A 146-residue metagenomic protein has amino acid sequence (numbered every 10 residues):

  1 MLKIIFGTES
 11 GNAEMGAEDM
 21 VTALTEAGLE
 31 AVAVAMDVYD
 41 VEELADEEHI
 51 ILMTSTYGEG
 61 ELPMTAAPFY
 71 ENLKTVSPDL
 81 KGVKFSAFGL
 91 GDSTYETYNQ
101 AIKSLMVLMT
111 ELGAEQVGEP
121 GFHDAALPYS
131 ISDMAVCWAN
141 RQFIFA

Functional and structural regions predicted by a protein language model:
K3, S10-M15, D19, A23-A27 (+3 more regions): FMN-binding flavodoxin-like domain, especially the glycine-rich phosphate-binding loop
A35: Short loop/edge segments at beta-strand edges and connector loops that shape dinucleotide/nucleotide cofactor-binding
V38: Glycosyltransferase specificity loop/lid
